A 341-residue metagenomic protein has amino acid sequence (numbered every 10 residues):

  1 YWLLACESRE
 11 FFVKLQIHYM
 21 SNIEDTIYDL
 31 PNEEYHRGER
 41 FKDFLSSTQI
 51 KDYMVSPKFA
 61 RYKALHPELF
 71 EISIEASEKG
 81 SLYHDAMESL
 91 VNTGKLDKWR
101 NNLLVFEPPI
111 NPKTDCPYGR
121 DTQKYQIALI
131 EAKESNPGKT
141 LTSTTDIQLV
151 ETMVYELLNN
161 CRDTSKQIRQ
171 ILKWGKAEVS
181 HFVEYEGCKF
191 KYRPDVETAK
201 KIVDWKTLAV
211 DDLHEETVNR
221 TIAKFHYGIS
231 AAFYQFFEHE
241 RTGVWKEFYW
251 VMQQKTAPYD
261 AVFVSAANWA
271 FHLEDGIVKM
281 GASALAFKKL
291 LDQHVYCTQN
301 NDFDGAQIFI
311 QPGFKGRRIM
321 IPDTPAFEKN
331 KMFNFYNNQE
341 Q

Functional and structural regions predicted by a protein language model:
S8-R9, K14-R193: Metal-dependent nuclease catalytic cores that hydrolyze phosphodiester bonds in DNA/RNA, characterized by
S73, A223-F225, F233-Q341: Metal-dependent nuclease catalytic regions and adjoining charged, substrate-binding loops involved in nucleic-acid end
D85-S89, K201, A232-F236: Residue-level signal for well-ordered alpha-helical scaffold segments within enzymatic catalytic domains
R100, V210-H214, P258-D260: Short catalytic/ligand-binding loop motif for oxyanion handling, primarily in non-cytosolic enzymes, centered on
Q167-K173, T198-D204, E238-K246: Secondary-structure boundary elements
H181-G228: Non-catalytic protein-protein interaction segments used by genome-maintenance enzymes to assemble and couple activities
